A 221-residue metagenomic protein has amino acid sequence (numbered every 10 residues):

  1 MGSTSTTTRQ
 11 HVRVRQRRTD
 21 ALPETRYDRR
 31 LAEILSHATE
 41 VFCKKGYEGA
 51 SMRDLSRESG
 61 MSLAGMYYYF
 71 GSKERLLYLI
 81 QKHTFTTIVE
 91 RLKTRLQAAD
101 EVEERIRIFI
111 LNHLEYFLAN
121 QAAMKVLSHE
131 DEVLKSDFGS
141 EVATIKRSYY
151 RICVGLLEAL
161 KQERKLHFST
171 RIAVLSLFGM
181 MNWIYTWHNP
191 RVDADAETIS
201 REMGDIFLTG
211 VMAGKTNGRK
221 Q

Functional and structural regions predicted by a protein language model:
M1-R29, N217-Q221: N-terminal intrinsically disordered/low-complexity leader segments
T4-S5, R9, H167-T186, T198-G210: Hydrophobic alpha-helical segments that form the core of small-molecule binding pockets and/or dimer interfaces
R29-T39, L55, L76, I80-T84 (+3 more regions): Generic hydrophobic, amphipathic alpha-helix propensity
E33, V41-R75, L79: Helix-turn-helix
T86-V89, K93, S136-Q162, R171-L175 (+1 more regions): Amphipathic alpha-helical packing segments from all-alpha helical-bundle domains
T94-A119: Hydrophobic alpha-helical connector segments
L118-D137, V154, T186: Amphipathic alpha-helical segments used for helix-helix packing
